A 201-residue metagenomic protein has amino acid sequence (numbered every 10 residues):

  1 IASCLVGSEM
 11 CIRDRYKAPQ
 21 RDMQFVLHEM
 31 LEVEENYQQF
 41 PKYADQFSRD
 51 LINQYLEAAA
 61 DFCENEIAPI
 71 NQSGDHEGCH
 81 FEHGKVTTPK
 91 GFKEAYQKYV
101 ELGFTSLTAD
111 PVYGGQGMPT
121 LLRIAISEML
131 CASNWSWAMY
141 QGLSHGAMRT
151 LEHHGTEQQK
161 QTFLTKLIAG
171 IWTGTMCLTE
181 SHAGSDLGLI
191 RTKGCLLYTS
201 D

Functional and structural regions predicted by a protein language model:
I1-I12, Y198-D201: Single conserved hydrophobic/aromatic residue that forms the stacking wall/gate of nucleotide- or nucleobase-binding
R13-A138, Q158, T162: Amphipathic, small/basic residue-rich leader segments at the start of a protein or domain
E32-V33, A132, R149-E157, A169 (+1 more regions): Short, well-ordered loop/turn and helix-capping segments at boundaries between secondary-structure elements and domains
A109-V112, L143, T179-S181: An acidic- and aromatic-residue-enriched active-site/binding cleft used to recognize and process polar
Q116, Q158-S200: Glycine-rich, Trp-frequent "lid" loop and neighboring beta-strands that shape and gate the flavin cofactor pocket
G117-L122, R149-H153, S185-I190: Short acidic, glycine/serine/threonine-rich loops at helix termini
I124-E128, H145-R149, M176: Contiguous, well-ordered alpha-helical segments that form the cores/surfaces of helical PPI scaffolds
M139-E157, G184: N-terminal glycine-rich flavin-associated loop
